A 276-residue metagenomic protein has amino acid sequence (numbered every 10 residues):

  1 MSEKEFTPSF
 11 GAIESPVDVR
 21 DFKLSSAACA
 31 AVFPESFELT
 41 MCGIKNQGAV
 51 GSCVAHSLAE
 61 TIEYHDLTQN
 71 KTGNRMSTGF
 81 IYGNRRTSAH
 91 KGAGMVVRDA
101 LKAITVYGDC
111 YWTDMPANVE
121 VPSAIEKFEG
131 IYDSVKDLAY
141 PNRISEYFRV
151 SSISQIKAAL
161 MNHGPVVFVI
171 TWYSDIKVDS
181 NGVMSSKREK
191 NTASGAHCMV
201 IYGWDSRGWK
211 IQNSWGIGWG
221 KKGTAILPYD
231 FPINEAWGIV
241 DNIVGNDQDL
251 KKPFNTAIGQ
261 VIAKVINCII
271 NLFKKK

Functional and structural regions predicted by a protein language model:
M1-M76, G92-W112: Structured alpha-helical subdomains that flank or immediately precede key functional sites
S2-F6, A59-E63, T87-Q212, I217-Q260: Predominantly the structural core of cysteine protease catalytic domains
K23, I243-V244, K274: N-terminal regions of proteins, emphasizing targeting and processing segments when present
G73-S88: Acidic helix-start/capping segments at beta-turn-to-alpha-helix junctions
N255-K276: Short, low-complexity, charged amphipathic interaction modules
